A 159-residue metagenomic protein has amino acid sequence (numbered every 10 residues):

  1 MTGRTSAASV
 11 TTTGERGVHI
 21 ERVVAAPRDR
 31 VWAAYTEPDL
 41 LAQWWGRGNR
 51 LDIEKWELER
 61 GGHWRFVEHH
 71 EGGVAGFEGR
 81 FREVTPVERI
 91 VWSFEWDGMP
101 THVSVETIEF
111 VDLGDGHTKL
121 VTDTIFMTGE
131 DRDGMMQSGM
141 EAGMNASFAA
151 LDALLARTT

Functional and structural regions predicted by a protein language model:
M1-R4, M127-T159: A conserved amphipathic terminal alpha-helix motif
M1-R50: Hydrophobic ligand-binding cavity/cleft-lining segments
E15-E21, L51, H63, G76 (+3 more regions): Intrinsic-disorder/low-complexity, polar/charged segments enriched in Ser/Thr/Lys/Arg/Asp/Glu/Gln
H19-I20, D39-G76, T159: Short beta-edge strand/loop motif at the mouth of beta-sheet-based domains
E21-R22, E54-W56, F77-E83, F94 (+1 more regions): Hydrophobic/aromatic beta-strand elements that line small-molecule binding cavities or substrate pockets in beta-rich
R28, E57-E59, R82-E88, F110-K119: A short, structured loop/turn motif at beta-sheet edges
V31, L41, W64-F66, F81 (+4 more regions): Hydrophobic pocket/interface hotspot
V91-A142: Beta-strand/loop substructures that line and gate deep hydrophobic ligand-binding cavities in soluble
